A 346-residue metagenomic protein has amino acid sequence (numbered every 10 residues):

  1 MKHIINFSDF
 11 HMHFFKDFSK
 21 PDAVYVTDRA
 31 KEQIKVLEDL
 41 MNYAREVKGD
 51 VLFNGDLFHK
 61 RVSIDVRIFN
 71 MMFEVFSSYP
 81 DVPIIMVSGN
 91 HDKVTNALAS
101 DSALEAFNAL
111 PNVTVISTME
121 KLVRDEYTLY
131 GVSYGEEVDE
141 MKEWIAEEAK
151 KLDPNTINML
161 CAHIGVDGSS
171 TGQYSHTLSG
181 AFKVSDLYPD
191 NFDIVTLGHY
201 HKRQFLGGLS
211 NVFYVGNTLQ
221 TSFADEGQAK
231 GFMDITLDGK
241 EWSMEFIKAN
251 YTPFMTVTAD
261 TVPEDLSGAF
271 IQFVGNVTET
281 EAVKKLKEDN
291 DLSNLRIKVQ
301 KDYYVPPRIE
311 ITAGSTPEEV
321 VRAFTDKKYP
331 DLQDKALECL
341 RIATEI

Functional and structural regions predicted by a protein language model:
M1-I5, K121-G131, L152-M159, L209-V212 (+2 more regions): Beta-strand-turn-beta hairpins that frame and shape the catalytic cleft of phosphate-ester-processing enzymes
D9, G55-D56, G89-N90, H163 (+2 more regions): Active-site glycine-centered loops adjacent to acidic/histidine catalytic or metal-binding residues that shape
F10-M12, C161-G165, D193-R203: Histidine-centered catalytic micro-motifs
K16-K121, Y188-F192: Core catalytic region of metal-dependent phosphoesterases/phosphodiesterases, especially metallo-beta-lactamase-like
E46, T236-I346: Accessory, non-catalytic peripheral segments of nucleic-acid enzymes
M72, D92-S185, T218: Conserved catalytic scaffold of divalent metal-dependent phosphoesterases
G172-W242: Conserved beta-sheet core of the metallophosphoesterase superfamily
